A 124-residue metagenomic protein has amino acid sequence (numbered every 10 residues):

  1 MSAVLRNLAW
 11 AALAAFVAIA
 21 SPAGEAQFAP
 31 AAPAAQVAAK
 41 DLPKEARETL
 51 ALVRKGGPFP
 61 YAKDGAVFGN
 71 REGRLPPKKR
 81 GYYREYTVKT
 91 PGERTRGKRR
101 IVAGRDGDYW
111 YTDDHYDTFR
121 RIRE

Functional and structural regions predicted by a protein language model:
M1, A14, A23-A26: Soluble, non-transmembrane domains of envelope/secretory-pathway proteins that act on or interact with carbohydrate
M1-A11: Bacterial N-terminal signal peptides that target proteins for export
A9-A20: Bacterial N-terminal signal peptides
I19-A23, E85-V88: Short, functional N-terminal and low-complexity linear motifs
A26-R74: N-terminal secretory signal peptides
R54-E124: Functional cores of ribonucleases/endoribonucleases
